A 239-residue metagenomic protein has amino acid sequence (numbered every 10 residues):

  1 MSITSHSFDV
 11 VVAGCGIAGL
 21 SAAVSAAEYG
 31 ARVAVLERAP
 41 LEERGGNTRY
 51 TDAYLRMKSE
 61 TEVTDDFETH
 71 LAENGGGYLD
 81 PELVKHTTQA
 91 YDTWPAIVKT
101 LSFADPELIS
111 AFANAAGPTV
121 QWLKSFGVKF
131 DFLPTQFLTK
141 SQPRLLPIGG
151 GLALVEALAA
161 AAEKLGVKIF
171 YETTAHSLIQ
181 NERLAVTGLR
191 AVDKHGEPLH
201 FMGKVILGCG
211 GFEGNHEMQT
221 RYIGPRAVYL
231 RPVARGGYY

Functional and structural regions predicted by a protein language model:
I3-A18, A34: Beta1/beta-strand and adjacent pyrophosphate-binding region of the FAD-binding site in flavoprotein oxidoreductases
F8, Y29-R32, L165-G166, M202-G203: Loop/turn elements at helix/coil->beta-strand transitions in domains of secreted/extracellular proteins
A13, M57, L207-G208: Redox-cofactor binding/interface segments in oxidoreductases and associated redox assembly factors
L20-A23, V120: Generic hydrophobic/aromatic pocket-lining and core-packing "Φ" positions
A26: Aromatic pocket-lining residues of Rossmann-like dinucleotide-binding sites
R32, R38-K168, Q219-P225: Conserved N-terminal/central alpha/beta ligand/cofactor-binding core
L146-G203: Helical element adjacent to the flavin cofactor pocket in flavoenzyme catalytic cores
K194-G196, H200-Y239: Glycine-rich loop(s) and the adjacent beta-strand/alpha-helix scaffold that form part
